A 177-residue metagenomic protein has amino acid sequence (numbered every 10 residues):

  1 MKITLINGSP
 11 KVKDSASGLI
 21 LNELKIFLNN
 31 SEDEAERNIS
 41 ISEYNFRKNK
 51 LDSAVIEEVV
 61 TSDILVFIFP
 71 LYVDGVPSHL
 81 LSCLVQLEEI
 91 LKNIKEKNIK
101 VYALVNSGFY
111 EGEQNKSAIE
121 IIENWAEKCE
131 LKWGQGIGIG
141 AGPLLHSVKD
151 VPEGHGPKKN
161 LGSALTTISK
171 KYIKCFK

Functional and structural regions predicted by a protein language model:
M1-K97: N-terminal beta1-alpha1-beta2 submodule of the flavodoxin-like/Rossmannoid cofactor-binding fold
K13, S17, L21, N115 (+3 more regions): Generic structural signal for well-ordered, non-membrane alpha-helical segments in soluble metabolic enzymes
L24-L28, E32, L87, L91 (+3 more regions): Hydrophobic, Leu/Ile/Phe/Ala-enriched alpha-helical segments that form helix-helix packing faces
S31, I137-K177: Glycine-rich phosphate/pyrophosphate-binding loop and the adjoining helix
E34, I56-V59, E111-S117, H155-G156: Short, charged low-complexity intrinsically disordered segments located at boundaries of structured domains
I39-R47, S82, I99-G108, G136-P143 (+1 more regions): Low-complexity, flexible helical/coil segments
H79-C83, I121, A164: Alpha-helical scaffold elements adjacent to nucleotide-binding pockets in ATP/GTP-utilizing enzyme cores
I90-L104, F109-P152: A contiguous binding-surface segment within folded domains or other stable secondary-structure elements
